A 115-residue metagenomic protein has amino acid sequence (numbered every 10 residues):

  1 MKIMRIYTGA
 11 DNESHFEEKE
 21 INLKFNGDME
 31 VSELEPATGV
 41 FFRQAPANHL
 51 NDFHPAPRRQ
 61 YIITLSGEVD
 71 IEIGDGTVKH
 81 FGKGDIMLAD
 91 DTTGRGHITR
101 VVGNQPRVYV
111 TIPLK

Functional and structural regions predicted by a protein language model:
M1-R43: Catalytic-core "active-site belt" of small-molecule-metabolizing enzymes, emphasizing His/Asp/Glu-rich regions
G9-A10, L65, G74: Short, ordered coil/turn segments that flank beta-strands lining enzyme active or ligand-binding pockets
E20-N26, T38-A56, D90-G94: Conserved short histidine dyad/triad with adjacent acidic residue
G27, K79, R95-V101: Short, Lys/Arg- and Gly-enriched loop/turn segments at beta-strand edges
Q44, G74-T92: Short acidic-glycine-tyrosine-enriched beta hairpin
Q44-P46, H54-I71, V110-P113: Short, conserved beta-strand element in jelly-roll/cupin
L88-T92, I98, V102-K115: A short hydrophobic beta-strand segment most commonly corresponding to one strand of the jelly-roll/cupin
